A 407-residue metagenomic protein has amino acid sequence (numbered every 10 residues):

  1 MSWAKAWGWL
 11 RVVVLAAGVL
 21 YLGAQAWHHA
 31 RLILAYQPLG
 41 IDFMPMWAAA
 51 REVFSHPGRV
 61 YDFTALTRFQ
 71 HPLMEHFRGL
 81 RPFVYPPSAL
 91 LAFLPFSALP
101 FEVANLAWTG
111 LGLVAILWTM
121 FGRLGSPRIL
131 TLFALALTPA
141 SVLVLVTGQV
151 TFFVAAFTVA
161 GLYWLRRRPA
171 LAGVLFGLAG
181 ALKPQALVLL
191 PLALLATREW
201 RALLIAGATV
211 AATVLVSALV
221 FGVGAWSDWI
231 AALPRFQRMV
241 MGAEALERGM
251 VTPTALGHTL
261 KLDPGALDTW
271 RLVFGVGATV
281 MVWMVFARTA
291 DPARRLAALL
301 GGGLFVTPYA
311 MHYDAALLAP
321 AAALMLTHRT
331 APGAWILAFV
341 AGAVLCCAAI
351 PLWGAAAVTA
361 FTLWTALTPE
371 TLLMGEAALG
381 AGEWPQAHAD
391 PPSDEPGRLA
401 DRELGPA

Functional and structural regions predicted by a protein language model:
M1-A172, L194-A319, A323-H328, L372-P385 (+3 more regions): Primarily membrane-embedded glycan-assembly and transfer machineries that use lipid-linked glycans
A170-L194, L299-V306, F339-V344: Membrane-interface alpha helices of multi-pass inner-membrane proteins
R329-E383, A387-H388, D394-A407: Transmembrane helical bundles and short interhelical boundary loops of multi-pass, membrane-embedded
